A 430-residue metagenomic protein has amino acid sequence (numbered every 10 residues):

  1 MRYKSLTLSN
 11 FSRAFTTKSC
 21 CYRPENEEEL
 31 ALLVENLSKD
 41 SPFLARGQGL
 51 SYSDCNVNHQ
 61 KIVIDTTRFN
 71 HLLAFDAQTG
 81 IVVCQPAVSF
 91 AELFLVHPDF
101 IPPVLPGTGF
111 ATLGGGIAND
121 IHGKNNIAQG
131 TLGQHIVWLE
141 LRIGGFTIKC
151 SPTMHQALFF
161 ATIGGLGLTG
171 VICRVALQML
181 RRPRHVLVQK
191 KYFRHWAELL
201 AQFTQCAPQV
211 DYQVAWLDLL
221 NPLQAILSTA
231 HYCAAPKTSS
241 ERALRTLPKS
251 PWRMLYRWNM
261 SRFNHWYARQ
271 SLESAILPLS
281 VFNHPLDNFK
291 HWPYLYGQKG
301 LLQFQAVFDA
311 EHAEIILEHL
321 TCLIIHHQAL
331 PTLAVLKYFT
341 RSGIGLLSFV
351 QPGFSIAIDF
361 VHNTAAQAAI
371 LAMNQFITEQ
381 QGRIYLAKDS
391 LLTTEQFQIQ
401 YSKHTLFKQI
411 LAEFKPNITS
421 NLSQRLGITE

Functional and structural regions predicted by a protein language model:
M1-E430: Noncatalytic alpha-helical scaffold of FAD-dependent oxidoreductases
